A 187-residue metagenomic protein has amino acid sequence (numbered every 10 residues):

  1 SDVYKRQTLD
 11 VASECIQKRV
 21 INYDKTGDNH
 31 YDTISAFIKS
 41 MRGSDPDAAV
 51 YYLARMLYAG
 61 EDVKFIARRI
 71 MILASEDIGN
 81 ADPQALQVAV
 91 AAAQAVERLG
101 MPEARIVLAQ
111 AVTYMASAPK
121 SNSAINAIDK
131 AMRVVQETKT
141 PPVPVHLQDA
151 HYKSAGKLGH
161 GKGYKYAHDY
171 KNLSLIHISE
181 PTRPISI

Functional and structural regions predicted by a protein language model:
S1-D2, D10-E14, Y51-R55: C-terminal helical "lid" of AAA+/P-loop NTPase domains
D2-Y4, I176-I187: Single conserved hydrophobic/aromatic residue that forms the stacking wall/gate of nucleotide- or nucleobase-binding
K5-R19, K64-R68: Conserved C-terminal helix/linker of AAA+ ATPases
I16-Y23, E76: Conserved alpha/beta core segments of nucleic-acid transaction machinery
N22-D24, H30-R42, A48, L53: Conserved helicase/translocase motor-coupling segment
D28, G43, G79-P83: Ordered, soluble secondary-structure elements with a strong preference for glycine-centered loop motifs and nearby
D47-A48, I106: Short alpha-helical basic/polar micro-motif
Y58-R68, I72-H168, S174: Terminal-proximal interaction/regulatory segments of ATP-powered molecular machines
